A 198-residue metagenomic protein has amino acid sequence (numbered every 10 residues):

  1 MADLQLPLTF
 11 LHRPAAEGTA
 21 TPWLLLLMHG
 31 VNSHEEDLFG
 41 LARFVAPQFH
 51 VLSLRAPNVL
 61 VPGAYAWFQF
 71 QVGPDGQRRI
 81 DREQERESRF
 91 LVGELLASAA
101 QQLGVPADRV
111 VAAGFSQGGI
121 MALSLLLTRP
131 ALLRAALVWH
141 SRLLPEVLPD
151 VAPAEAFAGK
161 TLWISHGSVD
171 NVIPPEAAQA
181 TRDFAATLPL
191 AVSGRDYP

Functional and structural regions predicted by a protein language model:
A2-V105: Serine-hydrolase catalytic machinery in alpha/beta-hydrolase-like enzymes
L26, L52, F68, V111 (+3 more regions): Hydrophobic/aromatic beta-strand patches that form the interior of the parallel beta-sheet core in alpha/beta enzyme
Q48-V51, R109, L133, G159 (+1 more regions): A generic structural signal for alpha->beta connector loops
A100, D108-F157: Primarily recognizes the serine-hydrolase "nucleophile elbow" in alpha/beta-hydrolase and SGNH/GDSL folds
S141-P198: The feature captures the conserved acid-bearing segment of alpha/beta-hydrolase catalytic domains
